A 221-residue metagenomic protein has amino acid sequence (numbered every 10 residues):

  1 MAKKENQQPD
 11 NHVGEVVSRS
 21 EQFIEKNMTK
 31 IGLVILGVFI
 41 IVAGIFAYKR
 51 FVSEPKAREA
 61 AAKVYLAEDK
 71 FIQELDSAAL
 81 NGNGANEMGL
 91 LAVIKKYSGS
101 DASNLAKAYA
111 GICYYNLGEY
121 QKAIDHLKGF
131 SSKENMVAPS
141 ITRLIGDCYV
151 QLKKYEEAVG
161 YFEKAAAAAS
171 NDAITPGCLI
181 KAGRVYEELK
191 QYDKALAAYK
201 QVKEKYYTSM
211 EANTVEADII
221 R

Functional and structural regions predicted by a protein language model:
M1-G37: N-terminal positive-inside, membrane-proximal cytosolic segments immediately preceding the first
I94-S103, L117, S131-P139, A166-T175 (+2 more regions): Short solvent-exposed coil/turn linkers within tandem alpha-helical repeat scaffolds
